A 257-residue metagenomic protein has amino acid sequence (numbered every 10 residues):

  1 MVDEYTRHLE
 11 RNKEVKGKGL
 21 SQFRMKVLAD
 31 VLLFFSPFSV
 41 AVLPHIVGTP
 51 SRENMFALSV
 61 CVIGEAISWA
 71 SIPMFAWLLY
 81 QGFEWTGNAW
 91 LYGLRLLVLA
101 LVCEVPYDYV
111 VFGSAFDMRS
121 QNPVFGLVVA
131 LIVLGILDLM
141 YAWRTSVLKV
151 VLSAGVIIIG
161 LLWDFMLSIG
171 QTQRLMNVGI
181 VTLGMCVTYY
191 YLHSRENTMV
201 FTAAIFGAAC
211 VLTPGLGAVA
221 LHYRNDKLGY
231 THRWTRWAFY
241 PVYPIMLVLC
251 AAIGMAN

Functional and structural regions predicted by a protein language model:
M1-N257: Alpha-helical transmembrane segments and their immediate juxtamembrane cytosolic regions
